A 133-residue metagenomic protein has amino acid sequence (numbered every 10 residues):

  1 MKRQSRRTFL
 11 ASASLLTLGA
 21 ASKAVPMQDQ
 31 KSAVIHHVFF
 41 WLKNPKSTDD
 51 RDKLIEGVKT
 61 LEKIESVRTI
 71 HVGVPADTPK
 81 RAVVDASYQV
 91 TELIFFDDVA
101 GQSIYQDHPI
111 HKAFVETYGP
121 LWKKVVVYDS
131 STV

Functional and structural regions predicted by a protein language model:
M1-T17: N-terminal secretory signal peptides and thylakoid transit peptides that target proteins across membranes
R7-L10, D52, S103, K112: Generic structural signal for individual residues within well-ordered alpha-helical segments across diverse proteins
A21-D49: C-terminal segment of N-terminal export signals and the immediately downstream linker at the start of the mature
A24-Q28, E62-Q89, K123, V127-T132: Short, glycine- and small/hydrophobic-rich beta-strand elements in well-ordered beta-sheets
A33-L42, G73, T78-Q106: Short, well-ordered beta-strand segments in beta-rich or mixed alpha/beta enzyme and ligand-binding folds
K46-V72, P109-L121: Short amphipathic alpha-helical segments
I94-V133: Surface-exposed, polar helix/loop patches in the mature regions of secreted/periplasmic/lumenal proteins that form
